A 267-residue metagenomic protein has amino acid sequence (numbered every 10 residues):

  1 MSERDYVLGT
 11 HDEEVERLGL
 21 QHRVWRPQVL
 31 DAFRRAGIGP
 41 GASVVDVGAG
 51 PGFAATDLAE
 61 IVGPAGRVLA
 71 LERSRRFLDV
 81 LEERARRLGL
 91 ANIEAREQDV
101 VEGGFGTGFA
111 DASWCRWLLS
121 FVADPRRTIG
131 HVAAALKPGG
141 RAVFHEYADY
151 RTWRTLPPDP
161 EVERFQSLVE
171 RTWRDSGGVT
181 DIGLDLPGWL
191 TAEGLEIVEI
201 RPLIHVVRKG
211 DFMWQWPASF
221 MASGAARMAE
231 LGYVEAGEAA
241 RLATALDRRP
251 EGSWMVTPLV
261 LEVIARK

Functional and structural regions predicted by a protein language model:
E3-W25: Class I SAM-dependent methyltransferase Rossmann-like catalytic core, especially the SAM/SAH-binding loop
R23-A42, D57: Conserved alpha-helix/loop element of class I SAM-dependent methyltransferases that forms part of the SAM/SAH-binding
V45-V47, P51-G103: Class I SAM-dependent methyltransferase SAM/SAH-binding core
G104-A112: A short acidic, Gly/Pro-enriched loop at the edge of an enzyme's catalytic core that lines a small-molecule cofactor
D111-R126: A short SAM/SAH-binding and catalytic strip from SAM-dependent methyltransferases
R126-R141: A short glycine-rich, Lys/Arg-flanked "PGG" loop and its adjoining helix->strand segment in the class I
V143-D211: Conserved catalytic/acceptor-binding region of the Class I
T180-D181, T191, V198-K267: Conserved Class I S-adenosyl-L-methionine
